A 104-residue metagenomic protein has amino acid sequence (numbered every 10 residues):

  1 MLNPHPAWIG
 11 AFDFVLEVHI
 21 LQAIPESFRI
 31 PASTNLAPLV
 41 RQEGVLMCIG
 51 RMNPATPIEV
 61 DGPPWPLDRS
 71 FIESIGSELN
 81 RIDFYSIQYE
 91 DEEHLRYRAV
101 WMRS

Functional and structural regions predicted by a protein language model:
M1-G10, I24-S104: Class I (Rossmann-like) S-adenosyl-L-methionine-dependent methyltransferase catalytic domain, capturing the SAM-binding
D13: Conserved acidic residues
L16: A conserved beta-strand element that flanks and buttresses the S-adenosyl-L-methionine
H19-A23: Short catalytic micro-motifs in class I SAM-dependent methyltransferases
